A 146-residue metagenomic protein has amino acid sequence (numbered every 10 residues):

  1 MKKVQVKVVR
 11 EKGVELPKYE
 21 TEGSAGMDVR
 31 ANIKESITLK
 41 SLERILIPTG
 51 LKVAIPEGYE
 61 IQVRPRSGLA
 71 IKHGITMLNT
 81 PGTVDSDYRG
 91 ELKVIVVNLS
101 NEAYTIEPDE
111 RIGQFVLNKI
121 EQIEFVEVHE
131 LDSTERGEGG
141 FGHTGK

Functional and structural regions predicted by a protein language model:
M1-K146: DUTPase catalytic domain/fold
